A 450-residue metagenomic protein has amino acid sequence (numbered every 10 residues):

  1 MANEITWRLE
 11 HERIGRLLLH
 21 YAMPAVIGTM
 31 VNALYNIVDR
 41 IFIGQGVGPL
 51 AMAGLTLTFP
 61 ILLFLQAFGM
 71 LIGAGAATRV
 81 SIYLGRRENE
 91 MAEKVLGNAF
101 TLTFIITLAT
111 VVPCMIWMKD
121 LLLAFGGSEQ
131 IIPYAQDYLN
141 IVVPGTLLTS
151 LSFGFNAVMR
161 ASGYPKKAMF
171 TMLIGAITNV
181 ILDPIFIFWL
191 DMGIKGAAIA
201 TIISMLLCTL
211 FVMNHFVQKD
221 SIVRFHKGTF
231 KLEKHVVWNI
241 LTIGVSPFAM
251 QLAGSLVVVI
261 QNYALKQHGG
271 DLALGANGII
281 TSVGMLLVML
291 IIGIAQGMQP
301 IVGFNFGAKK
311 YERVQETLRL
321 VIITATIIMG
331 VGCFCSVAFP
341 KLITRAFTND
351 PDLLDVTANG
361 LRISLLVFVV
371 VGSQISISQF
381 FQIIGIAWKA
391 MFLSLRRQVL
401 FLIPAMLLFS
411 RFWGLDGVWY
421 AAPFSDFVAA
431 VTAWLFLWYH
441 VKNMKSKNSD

Functional and structural regions predicted by a protein language model:
M1-A22, V80-G145, W189-G244, V302-V367 (+1 more regions): Short alpha-helical transmembrane segments in multi-pass integral membrane proteins
L9-G46, P60-G75, R79, Y83 (+6 more regions): N-terminal transmembrane alpha-helices
H20-D39, I141, G175, S204-C208 (+3 more regions): Transmembrane helical elements of multi-pass membrane transporters/channels
I27, V31, Y35, L65-G69 (+13 more regions): Residue-level hotspots within pore-lining transmembrane alpha-helices of multi-pass secondary transporters
L34-A53, L122-E129, I185-M192, S255-S282 (+4 more regions): Helix-terminus/linker motif at the lipid-water interface of multi-pass membrane proteins
M52-V112, T149-A168, N277-F334, A338-P340 (+2 more regions): Small-residue-rich hydrophobic transmembrane alpha-helices
F64-A67, V111, N179-P184, T209-M213 (+4 more regions): Hydrophobic transmembrane alpha-helices of multi-pass small-molecule transporters
G73, V142-R160, A168-A176, A197-V212 (+4 more regions): Short runs within selected transmembrane alpha-helices of multi-pass transporters and secretion channels
